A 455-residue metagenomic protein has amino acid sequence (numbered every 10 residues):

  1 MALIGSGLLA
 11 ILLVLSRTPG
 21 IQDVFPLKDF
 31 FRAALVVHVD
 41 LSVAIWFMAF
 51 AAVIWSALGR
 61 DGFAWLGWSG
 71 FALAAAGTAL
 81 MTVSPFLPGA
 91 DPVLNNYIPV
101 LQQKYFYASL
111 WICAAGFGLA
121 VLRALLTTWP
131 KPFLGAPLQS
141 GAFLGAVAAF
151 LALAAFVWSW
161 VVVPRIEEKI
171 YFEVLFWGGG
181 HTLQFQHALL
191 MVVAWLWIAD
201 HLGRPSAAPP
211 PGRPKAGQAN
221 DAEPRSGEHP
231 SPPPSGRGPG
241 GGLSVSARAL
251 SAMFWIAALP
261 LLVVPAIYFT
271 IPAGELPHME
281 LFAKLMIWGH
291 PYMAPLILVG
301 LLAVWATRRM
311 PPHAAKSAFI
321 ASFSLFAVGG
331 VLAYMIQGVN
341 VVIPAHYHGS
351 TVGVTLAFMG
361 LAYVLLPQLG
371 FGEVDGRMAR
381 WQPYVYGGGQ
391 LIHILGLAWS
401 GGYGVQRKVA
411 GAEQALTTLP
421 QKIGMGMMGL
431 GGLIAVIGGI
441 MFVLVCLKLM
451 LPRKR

Functional and structural regions predicted by a protein language model:
M1-I4, G62-A75, L134-F150, S246-A258 (+2 more regions): Interfacial and helix-entry/exit segments of alpha-helical transmembrane bundles in multi-pass inner-membrane proteins
I11, L15-P26, F31-T128, W160-P164 (+2 more regions): Membrane-interface helix-loop-helix modules in multi-pass inner-membrane proteins
D29-A34, N95-L110, Y171-G179, L243-A252 (+4 more regions): Membrane-interface segments at transmembrane helix junctions and kinks in multi-pass inner-membrane proteins
D40-V53, F106-L126, T182-L196, G289-W305 (+2 more regions): Hydrophobic cores of alpha-helical transmembrane segments in multi-pass inner/ER membrane proteins, independent
F50-W68, V83-V100, G118-L138, R165-I166 (+8 more regions): Membrane-interfacial helix termini and the short, flexible loops that connect transmembrane helices in multi-pass
F133-P205, L243-M253: Internal metal/ion-chelating core segments
P209-G212, G236-G238: Glycine-biased, low-complexity coil/linker segments
V245-M335: Membrane-embedded translocation segments of transport machinery
